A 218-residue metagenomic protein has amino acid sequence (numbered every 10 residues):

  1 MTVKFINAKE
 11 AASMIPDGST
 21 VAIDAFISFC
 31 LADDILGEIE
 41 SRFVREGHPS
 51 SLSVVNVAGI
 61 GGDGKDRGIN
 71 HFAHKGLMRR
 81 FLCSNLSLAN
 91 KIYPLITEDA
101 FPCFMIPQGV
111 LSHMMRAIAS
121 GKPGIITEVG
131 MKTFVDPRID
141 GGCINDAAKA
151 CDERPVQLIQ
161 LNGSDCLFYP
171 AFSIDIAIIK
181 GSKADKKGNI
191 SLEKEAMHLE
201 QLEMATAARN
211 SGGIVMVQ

Functional and structural regions predicted by a protein language model:
M1-Q218: Conserved alpha/beta enzyme-core scaffold
